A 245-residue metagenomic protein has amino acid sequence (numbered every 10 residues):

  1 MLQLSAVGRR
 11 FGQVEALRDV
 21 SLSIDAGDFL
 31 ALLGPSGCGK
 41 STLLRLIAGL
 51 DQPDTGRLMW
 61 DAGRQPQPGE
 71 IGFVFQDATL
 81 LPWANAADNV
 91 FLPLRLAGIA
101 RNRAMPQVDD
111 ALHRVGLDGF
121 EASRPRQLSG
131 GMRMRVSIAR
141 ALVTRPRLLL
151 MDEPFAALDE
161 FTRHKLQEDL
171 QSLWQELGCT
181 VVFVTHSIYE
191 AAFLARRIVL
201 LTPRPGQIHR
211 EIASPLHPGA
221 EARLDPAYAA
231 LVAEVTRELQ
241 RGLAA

Functional and structural regions predicted by a protein language model:
L33-P35: The feature captures the beta-strand-to-loop junction immediately N-terminal to the Walker
A48: Helix-to-loop junction immediately C-terminal to a conserved catalytic motif
G56-G69: Conserved ABC transporter NBD signature motif
A84-F91: Short coil-to-helix segment of the ABC ATPase nucleotide-binding domain corresponding to the Q-loop/switch region
F91, R95, N102-F120, S172: Conserved ABC ATPase "signature" region
S123-R126, T144: Conserved signature/switch motifs of ABC ATPase nucleotide-binding domains
